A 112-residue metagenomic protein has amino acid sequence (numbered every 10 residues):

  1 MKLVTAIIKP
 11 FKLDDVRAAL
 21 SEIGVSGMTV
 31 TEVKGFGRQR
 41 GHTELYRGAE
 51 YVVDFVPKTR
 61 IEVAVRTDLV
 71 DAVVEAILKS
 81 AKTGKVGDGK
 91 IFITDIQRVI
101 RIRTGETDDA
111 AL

Functional and structural regions predicted by a protein language model:
M1-L112: Positively charged, small/polar-rich N-terminal and surface patches that mediate targeting and assembly and bind
